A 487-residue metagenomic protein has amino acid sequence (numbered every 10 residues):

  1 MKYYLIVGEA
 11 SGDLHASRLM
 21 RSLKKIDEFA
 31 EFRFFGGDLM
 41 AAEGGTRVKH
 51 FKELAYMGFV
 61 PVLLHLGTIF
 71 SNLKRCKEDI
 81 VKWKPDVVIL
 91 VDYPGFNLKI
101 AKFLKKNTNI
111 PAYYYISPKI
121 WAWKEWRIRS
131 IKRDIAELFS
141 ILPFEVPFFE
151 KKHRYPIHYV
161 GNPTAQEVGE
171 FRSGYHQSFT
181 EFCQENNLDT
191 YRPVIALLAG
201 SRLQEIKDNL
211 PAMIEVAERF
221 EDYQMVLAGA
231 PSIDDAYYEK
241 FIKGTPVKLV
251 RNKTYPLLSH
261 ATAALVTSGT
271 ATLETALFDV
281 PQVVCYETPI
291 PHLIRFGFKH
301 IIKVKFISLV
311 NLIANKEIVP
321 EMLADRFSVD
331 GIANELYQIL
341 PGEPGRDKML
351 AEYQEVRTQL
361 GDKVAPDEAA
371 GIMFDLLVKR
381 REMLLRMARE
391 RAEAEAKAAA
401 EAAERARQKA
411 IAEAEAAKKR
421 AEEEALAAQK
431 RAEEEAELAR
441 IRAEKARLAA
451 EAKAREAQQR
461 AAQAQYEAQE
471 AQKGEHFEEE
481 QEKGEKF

Functional and structural regions predicted by a protein language model:
M1-R405, K409, E413, E434-E437 (+3 more regions): Nucleotide-activated sugar donor-binding and catalytic core shared by glycosyltransferases and related lipid-linked
